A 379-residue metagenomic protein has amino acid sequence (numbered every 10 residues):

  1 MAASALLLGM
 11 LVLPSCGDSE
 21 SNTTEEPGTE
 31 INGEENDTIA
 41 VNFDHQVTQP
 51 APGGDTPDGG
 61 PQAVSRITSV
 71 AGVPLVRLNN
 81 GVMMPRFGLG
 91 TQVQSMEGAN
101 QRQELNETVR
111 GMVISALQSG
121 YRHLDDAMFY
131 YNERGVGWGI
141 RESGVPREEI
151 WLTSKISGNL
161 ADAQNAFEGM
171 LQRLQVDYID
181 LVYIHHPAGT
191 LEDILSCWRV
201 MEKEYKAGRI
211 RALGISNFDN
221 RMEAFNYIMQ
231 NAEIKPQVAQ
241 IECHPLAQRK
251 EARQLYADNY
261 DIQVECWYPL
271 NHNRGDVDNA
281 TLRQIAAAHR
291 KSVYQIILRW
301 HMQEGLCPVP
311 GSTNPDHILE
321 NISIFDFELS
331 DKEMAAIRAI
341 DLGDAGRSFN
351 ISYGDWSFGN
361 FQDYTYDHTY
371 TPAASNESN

Functional and structural regions predicted by a protein language model:
L11-S15: C-terminal motif of bacterial Sec signal peptides marking the signal peptidase cleavage site
G17-S19: Bacterial signal peptide processing site
N22-I150, V200-K203, L270-H272, Y370-N379: N-terminal binding-site loop/beta-alpha segment at the start of enzyme catalytic domains that lines or forms
G72, H186-N379: Beta/alpha (TIM)-barrel catalytic core signal, keyed to glycine-rich beta->alpha loops juxtaposed to Asp/Glu that bind
S95-G98, D125-G135, S157-A163, A188-D193 (+2 more regions): Acidic-and-aromatic substrate-binding clefts and catalytic sites of carbohydrate-active enzymes
E97-L117, L160-Q175, E223-N226, A247-Q248: Short, acidic/polar
R147-A161, L181-P187, Q240-C243: A short, structured active-site edge motif that brings together acidic residues
L174-E192: Active-site groove signature of glycoside hydrolases
